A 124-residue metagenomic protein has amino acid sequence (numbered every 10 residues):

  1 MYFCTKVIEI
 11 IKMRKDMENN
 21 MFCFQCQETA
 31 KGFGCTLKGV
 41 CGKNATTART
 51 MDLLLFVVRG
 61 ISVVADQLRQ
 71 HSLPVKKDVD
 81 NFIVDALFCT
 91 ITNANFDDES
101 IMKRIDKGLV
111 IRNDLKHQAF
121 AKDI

Functional and structural regions predicted by a protein language model:
M1-Y2, G34: Long hydrophobic alpha-helices with heptad-repeat/coiled-coil character
Y2-K12: Short, positively charged and aromatic/hydrophobic N-terminal segments
R14-I124: Metallocofactor- and cofactor-centric catalytic cores in central/energy metabolism, strongly enriched
